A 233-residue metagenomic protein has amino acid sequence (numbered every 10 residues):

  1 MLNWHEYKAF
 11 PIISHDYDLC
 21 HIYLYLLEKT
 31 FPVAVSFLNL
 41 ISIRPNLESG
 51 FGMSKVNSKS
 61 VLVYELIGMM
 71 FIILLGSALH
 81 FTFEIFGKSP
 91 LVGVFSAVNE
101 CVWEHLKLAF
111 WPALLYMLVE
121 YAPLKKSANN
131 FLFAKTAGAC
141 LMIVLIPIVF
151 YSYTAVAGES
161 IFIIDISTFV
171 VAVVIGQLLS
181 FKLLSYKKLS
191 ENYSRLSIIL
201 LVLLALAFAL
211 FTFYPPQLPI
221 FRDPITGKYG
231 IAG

Functional and structural regions predicted by a protein language model:
N46-S60: Short, Lys/Arg-rich, polar N-terminal cytosolic tail immediately upstream of the first transmembrane signal-anchor
I73-K88, A209-Y214: Alpha-helical transmembrane segments of multi-pass membrane proteins
I85-F86, V149-G158, Y214-P215: Juxtamembrane "helix-exit" motif on the non-cytosolic side of transmembrane helices
V92-N99, A157-T168, D223-G227: Non-cytosolic membrane-interface motifs at loop->transmembrane helix junctions
V94-K107, G230-G233: Short aromatic-rich membrane-water interface segments that cap or initiate transmembrane helices in multi-pass membrane
K107-E120, V170-F181: Hydrophobic cores of alpha-helical transmembrane segments in multi-pass inner/ER membrane proteins, independent
L184-G233: Terminal transmembrane helical module of multi-pass membrane proteins
